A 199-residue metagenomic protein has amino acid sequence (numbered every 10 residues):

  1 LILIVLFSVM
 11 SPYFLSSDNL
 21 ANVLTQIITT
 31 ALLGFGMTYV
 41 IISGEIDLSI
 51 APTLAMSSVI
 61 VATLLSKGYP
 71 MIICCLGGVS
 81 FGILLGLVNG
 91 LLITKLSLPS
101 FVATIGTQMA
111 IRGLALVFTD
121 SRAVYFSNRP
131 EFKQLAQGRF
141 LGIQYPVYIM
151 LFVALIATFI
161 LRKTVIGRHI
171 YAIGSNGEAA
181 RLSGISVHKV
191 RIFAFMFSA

Functional and structural regions predicted by a protein language model:
I2-L15, S43, F118-D120, F159-V165: Structural signal for alpha-helical transmembrane segments and their membrane-water exit/capping regions in multi-pass
L3, T29-G36, T53, S57 (+7 more regions): Alpha-helical transmembrane segments in multi-pass membrane proteins
V5-K67, L91-L98: Single transmembrane alpha-helix segments in multi-pass membrane proteins
L20-I27, L92, E131, L135-R139 (+1 more regions): Hydrophobic alpha-helical segments of integral membrane proteins, encompassing both true transmembrane helices
N22, Q26-T30, M109-R112, L116 (+1 more regions): Membrane-embedded alpha-helical bundles that form the substrate/pore pathway in multi-pass transport systems
T38, I42, P52-M56, T63 (+5 more regions): Residue-level recognition of specific faces of alpha-helices
P70-G78, L84-N89, I93, L141-A199: Helix-loop-helix "hairpin" substructures at the membrane interface of multi-pass membrane proteins
L96, S100-K163, V190-F193: Transmembrane helix-bundle core of multi-pass membrane transporters and related energy-transducing complexes
